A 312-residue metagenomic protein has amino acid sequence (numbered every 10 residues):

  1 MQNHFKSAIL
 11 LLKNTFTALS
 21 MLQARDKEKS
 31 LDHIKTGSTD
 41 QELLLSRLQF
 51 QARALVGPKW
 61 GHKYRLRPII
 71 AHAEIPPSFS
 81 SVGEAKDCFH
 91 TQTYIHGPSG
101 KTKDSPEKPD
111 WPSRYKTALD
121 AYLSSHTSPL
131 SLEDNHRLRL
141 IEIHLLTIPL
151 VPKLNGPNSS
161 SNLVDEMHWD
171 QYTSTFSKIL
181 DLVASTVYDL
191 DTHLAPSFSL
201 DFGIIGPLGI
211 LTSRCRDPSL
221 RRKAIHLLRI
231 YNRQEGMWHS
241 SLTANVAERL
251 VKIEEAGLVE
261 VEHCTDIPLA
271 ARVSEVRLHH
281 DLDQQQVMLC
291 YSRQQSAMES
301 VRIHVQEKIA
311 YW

Functional and structural regions predicted by a protein language model:
M1-P106, T127-L138, L194-S197: Intrinsically disordered, low-complexity acidic/Ser/Thr-rich segments used as protein-protein interaction/activation
M1-T17, F202-S219, H226-Y231: Hydrophobic/aromatic-rich effector regions of fungal transcription factors
F5-K6, L22-K27, S219-R222, E235-H239: Short, flexible/disordered secondary-structure transition segments
S7-L12, R114-S131, S177, L182-A195 (+3 more regions): Alpha-helical tandem repeat RNA-binding modules
I9, I34, I69-I70, I75 (+12 more regions): Weak global preference for isoleucine
N14, A18-M21, G97-G206, R216: Long, amphipathic alpha-helical regulatory blocks in the mid-to-C-terminal portion of eukaryotic proteins
K29-V82, N232-W312: Intrinsically disordered, low-complexity regulatory regions with latent secondary structure
